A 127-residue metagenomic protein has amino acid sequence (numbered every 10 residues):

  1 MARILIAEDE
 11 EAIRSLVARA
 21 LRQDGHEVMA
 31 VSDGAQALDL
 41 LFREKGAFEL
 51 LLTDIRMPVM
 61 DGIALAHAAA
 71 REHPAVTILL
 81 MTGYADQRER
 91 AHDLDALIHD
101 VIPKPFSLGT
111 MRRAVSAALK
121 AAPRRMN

Functional and structural regions predicted by a protein language model:
E8: Conserved acidic carboxylate
S15-Q23: Charged docking surfaces used in two-component/phosphorelay signaling
A30-L50, E89-R90: Acidic, metal-coordinating helix/loop segments flanking the phosphotransfer/catalytic sites of two-component signaling
D33-Q36, D61-L65: Acidic catalytic/metal-coordinating carboxylates
T53-D54: Active-site T/S-Asp motif of two-component receiver
M57: Receiver (REC) domain active-site loop signature in two-component systems and cognate sites in sensor histidine kinases
F106-A118, P123: C-terminal output helix
